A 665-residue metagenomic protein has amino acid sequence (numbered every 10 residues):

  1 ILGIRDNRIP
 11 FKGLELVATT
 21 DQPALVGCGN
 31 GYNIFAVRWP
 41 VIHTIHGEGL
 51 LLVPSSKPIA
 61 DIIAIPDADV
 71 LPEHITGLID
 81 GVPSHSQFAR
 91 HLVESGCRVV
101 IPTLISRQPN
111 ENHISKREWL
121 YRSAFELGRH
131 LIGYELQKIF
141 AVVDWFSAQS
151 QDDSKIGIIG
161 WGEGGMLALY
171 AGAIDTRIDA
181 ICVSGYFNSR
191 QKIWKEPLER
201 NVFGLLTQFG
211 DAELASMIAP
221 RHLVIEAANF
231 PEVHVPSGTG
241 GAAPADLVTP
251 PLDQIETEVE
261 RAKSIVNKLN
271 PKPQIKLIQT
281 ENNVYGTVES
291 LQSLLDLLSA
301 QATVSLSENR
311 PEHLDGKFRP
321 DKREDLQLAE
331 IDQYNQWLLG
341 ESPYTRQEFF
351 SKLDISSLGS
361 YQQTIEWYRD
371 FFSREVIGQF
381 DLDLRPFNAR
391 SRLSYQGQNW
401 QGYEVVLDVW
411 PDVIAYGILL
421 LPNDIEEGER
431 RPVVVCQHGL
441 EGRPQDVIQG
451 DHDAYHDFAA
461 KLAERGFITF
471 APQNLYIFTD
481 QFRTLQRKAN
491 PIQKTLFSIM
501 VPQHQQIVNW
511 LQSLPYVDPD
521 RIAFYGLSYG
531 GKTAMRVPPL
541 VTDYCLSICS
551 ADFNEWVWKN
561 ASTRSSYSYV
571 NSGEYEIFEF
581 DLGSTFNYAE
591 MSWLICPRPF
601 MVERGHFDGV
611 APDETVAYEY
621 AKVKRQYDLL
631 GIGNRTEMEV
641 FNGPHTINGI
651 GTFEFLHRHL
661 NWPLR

Functional and structural regions predicted by a protein language model:
I1-G47, K57, G128, D144 (+7 more regions): Alpha/beta-hydrolase-fold serine-hydrolase catalytic core, especially in secreted/extracellular enzymes
K12, V17-T44, E48-S56, V70 (+9 more regions): Catalytic cores of nucleotide-enabled group-transfer and carboxylate-activating enzymes in metabolic and assembly-line
R38-H43, V53-S55, D67-D69, S106 (+7 more regions): Short, flexible loop/turn elements at secondary-structure junctions
P58-A148, K155, W161, Y186-R200 (+2 more regions): Cap/lid segment of the alpha/beta-hydrolase catalytic domain
I59-D61, S95-R98, D153-K155, T176-A180 (+8 more regions): Loop/turn elements at helix/coil->beta-strand transitions in domains of secreted/extracellular proteins
I75-P83, W119-Q137, I158-I159, L169 (+10 more regions): Alpha-helix capping and helix-loop boundary segments enriched in small/acidic/polar residues
T103, I159, S184-G185, E226 (+5 more regions): Alpha/beta-hydrolase-fold catalytic nucleophile elbow
D144-M217, N509-G583: Primarily recognizes the serine-hydrolase "nucleophile elbow" in alpha/beta-hydrolase and SGNH/GDSL folds
